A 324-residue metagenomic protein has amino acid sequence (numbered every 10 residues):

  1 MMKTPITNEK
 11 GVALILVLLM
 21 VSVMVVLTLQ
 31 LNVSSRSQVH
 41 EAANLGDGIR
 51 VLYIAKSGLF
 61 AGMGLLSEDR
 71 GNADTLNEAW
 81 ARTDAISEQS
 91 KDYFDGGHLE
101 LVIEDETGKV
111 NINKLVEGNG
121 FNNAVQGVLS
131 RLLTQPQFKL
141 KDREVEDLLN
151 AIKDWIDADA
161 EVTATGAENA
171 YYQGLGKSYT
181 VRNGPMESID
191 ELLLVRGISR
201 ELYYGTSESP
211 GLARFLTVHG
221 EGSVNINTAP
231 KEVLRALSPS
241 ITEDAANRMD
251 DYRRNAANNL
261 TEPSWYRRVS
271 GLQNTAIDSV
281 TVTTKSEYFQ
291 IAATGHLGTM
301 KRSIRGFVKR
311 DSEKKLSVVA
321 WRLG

Functional and structural regions predicted by a protein language model:
M2-G324: Compositionally biased linear targeting/interaction segments
